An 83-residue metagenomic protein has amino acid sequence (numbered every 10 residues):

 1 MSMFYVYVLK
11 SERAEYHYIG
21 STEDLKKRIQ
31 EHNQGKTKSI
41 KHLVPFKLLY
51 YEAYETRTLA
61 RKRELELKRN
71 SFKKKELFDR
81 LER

Functional and structural regions predicted by a protein language model:
M1-V44, L48-A53, T58-K68, F72 (+1 more regions): GIY-YIG nuclease catalytic motif and its immediate N-terminal context
